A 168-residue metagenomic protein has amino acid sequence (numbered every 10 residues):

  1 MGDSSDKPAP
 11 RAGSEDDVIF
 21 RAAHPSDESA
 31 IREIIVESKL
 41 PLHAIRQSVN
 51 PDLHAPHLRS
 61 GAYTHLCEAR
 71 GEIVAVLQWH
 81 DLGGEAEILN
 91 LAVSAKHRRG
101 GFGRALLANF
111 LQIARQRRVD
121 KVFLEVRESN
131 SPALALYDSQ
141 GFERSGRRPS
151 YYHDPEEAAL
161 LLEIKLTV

Functional and structural regions predicted by a protein language model:
G2-G13, V18, A22-K96, G100 (+4 more regions): Acetyl-CoA-dependent GNAT
I88, V122-V126: Conserved hydrophobic beta-strand within the GNAT/NAT acetyltransferase core sheet that lines the active-site cleft
L91-A92, L134-L136, E157-A159: Short secondary-structure transition/capping segments
S94, R98, R127, D154: Residue-level recognition of the GNAT/N-acetyltransferase active site
L107, S129-A133, S150-P155: Short glycine/proline-centered loop/turn elements that form peptide/ligand docking sites
E125, E143-L160: Conserved catalytic-core motifs of GNAT/GCN5-like acyltransferases
Y137, F142: Conserved active-site tyrosine of GNAT-family acetyltransferases
